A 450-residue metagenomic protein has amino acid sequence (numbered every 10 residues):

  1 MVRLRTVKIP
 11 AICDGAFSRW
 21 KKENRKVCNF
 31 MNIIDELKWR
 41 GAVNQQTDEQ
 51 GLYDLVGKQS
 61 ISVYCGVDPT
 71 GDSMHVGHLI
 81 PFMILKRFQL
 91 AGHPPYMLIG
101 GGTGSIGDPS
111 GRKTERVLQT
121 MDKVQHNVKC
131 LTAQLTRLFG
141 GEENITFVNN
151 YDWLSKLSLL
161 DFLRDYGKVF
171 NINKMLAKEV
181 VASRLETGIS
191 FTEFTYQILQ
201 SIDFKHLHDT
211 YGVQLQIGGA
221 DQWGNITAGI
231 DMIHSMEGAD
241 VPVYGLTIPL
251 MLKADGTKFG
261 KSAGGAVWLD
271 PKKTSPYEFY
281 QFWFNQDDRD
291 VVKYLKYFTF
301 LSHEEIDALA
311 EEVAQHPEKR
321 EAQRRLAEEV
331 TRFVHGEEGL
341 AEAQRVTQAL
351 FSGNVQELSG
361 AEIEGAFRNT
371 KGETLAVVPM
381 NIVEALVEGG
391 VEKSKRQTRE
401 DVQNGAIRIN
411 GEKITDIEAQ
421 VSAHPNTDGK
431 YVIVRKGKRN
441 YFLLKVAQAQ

Functional and structural regions predicted by a protein language model:
F30-L55: Beta-lactamase-like hydrolase cores
R40, T120-M121, N127-V128, T132-T247 (+1 more regions): Divalent-metal (Mg2+/Mn2+/Ca2+)-assisted nucleotide/phosphate chemistry catalytic cores
Q46, G51-P109, Q216-W223: N-terminal catalytic cores of NTP/NDP-binding nucleotidyl/phosphoryl-transfer enzymes
P109-Q125: A charged helix-plus-loop insertion that forms the helical arch/lid used to bind and gate nucleic-acid substrates
I233, E237-Q450: Conserved nucleotide- and phosphate/pyrophosphate-binding catalytic cores in adenylate/nucleotidyl-handling enzymes
